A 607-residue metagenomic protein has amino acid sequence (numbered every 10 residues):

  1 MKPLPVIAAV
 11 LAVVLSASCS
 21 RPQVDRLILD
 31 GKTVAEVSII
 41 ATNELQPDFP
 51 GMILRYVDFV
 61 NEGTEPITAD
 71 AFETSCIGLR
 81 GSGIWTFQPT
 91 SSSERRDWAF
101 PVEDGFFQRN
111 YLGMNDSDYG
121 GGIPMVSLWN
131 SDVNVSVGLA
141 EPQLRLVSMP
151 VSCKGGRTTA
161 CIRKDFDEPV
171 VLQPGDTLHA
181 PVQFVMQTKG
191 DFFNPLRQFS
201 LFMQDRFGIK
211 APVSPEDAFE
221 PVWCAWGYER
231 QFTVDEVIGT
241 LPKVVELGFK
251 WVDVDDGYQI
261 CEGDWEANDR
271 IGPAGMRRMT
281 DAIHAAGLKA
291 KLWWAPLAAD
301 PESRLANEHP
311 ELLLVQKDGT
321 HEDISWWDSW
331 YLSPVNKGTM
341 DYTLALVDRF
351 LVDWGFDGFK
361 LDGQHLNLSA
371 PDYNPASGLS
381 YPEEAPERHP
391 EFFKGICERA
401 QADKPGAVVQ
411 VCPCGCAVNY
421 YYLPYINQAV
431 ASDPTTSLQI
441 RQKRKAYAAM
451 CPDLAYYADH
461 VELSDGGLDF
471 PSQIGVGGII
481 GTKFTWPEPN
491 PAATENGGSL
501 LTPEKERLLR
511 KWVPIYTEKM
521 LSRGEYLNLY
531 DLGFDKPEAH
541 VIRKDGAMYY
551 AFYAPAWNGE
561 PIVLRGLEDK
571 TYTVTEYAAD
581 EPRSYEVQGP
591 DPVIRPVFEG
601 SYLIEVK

Functional and structural regions predicted by a protein language model:
I7-S16: Bacterial N-terminal signal peptides
R21-S152, F166, T573-R583: Polysaccharide-binding surfaces and accessory modules of carbohydrate-active proteins
V57, G175, W223, I283 (+5 more regions): Conserved, mostly hydrophobic/aromatic
V170-K189, V597-K607: Short Pro-Gly-centered flexible turn/kink motifs
D176, A180, F393-S584, V593-P596 (+1 more regions): Active-site-proximal substrate-binding groove within the catalytic cores of carbohydrate-active enzymes
N194-W251, D255, Q259: An acidic-aromatic substrate-binding cleft motif
Q231-E246, T339-V352, G466-F470: Short, acidic/polar
G248-Y456: Aromatic- and carboxylate-enriched substrate-binding clefts and catalytic-loop regions of carbohydrate-active enzymes
